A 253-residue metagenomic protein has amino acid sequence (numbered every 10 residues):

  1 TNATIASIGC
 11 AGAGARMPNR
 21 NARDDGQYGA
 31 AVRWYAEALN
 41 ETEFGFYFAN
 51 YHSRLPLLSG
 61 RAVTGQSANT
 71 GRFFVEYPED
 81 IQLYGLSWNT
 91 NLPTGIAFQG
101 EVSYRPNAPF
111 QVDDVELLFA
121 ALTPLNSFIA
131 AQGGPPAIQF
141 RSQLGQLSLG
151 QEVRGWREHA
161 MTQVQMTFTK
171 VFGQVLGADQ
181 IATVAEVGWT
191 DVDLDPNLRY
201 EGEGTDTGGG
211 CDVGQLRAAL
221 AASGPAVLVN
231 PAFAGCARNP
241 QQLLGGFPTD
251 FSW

Functional and structural regions predicted by a protein language model:
A15-N19, T70-F74, G150-G155, R238-P248: Extracellular loop and loop/strand-boundary signature of outer-membrane beta-barrel proteins
D24-Y28, D80-Y84, A160-V164, T249-W253: Residues that define the transmembrane beta-barrel architecture of outer-membrane proteins
A30-W34, F46, L86-T90, G100 (+3 more regions): Residues on the lipid-exposed face of transmembrane beta-strands in outer-membrane beta-barrel proteins
Y35-E43, L92-G95, G173-T183: Short loop/turn motifs that connect adjacent beta-strands in outer-membrane beta-barrel proteins
A36, F48-R54, Y104-A108, F172 (+1 more regions): Transmembrane beta-strands of outer-membrane beta-barrel pores
S53-L58, N107-D113, T123-L125, V192-L198: Outer-membrane beta-barrel proteins
G60-Q66, V115-T123, R199-T207: Flexible, surface-exposed loop regions and adjacent strand-edge segments of Gram-negative outer-membrane beta-barrel
H159, Q165, T169-W253: Substrate-recognition/cap regions that form aromatic- and gly/pro-loop-enriched pockets for small-molecule ligands
